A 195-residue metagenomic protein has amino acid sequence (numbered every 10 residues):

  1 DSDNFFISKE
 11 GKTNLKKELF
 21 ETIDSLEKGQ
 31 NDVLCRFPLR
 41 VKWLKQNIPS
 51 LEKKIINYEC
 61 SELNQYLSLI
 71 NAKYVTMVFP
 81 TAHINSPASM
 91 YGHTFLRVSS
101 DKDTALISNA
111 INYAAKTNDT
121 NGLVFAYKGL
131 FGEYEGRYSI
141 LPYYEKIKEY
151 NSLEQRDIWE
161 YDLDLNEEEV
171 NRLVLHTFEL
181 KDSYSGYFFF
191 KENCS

Functional and structural regions predicted by a protein language model:
D1-E18, F125, L153-L163, L180-S183: Mixed-charge, low-complexity segments
D1-I70: Low-complexity, highly charged intrinsically disordered N-terminal segments that act as targeting/localization
R36, P87-A88, T94, D103 (+4 more regions): Soluble catalytic regions of membrane-associated enzymes that act on cell-envelope and secretory-pathway components
L44, V75-M77, L96-V98, I111-Y113 (+3 more regions): Generic structural hydrophobic/aromatic packing signal, biased to beta-strands
Q65-S68, D101-T104, L165-E169: A short, structured loop/turn motif at beta-sheet edges
N71-Q155: Glycine-rich catalytic cores of cysteine/serine-nucleophile enzymes that process amide/ester linkages in cell-envelope
Y144-S195: Active-site nucleophile-His-acid catalytic modules used for acyl/amide transfer and hydrolysis across diverse enzymes
